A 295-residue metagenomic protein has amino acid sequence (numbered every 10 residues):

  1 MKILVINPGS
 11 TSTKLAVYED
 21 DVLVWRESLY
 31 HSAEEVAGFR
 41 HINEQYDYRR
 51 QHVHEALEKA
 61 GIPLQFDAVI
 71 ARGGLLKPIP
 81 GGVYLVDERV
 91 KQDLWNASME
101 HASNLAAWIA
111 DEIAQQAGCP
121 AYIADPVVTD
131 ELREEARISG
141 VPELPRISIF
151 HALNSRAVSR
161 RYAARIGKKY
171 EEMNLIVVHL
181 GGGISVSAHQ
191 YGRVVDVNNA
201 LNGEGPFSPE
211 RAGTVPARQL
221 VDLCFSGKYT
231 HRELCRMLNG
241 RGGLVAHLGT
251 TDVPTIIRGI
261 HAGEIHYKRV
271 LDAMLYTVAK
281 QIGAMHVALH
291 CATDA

Functional and structural regions predicted by a protein language model:
K2-I6, F66-I70, L175-H179: Short glycine-aspartate micro-motif
I3-E44: Short glycine-rich, Thr/Ser-proximal phosphate-binding strand/loop in the N-terminal lobe of ATP-dependent enzymes
L29-I70: Conserved active-site "lid/cap" helical segment
E55-D67, R165-K169, I282-D294: Phosphate/pyrophosphate-binding loops at sites that engage ATP/ADP/AMP, CoA/4′-phosphopantetheine, polyphosphate
L57-A102, P120, V128-G140: Short beta-strand-loop/turn "lid" adjacent to the catalytic site in phosphate-handling enzymes
I138-S226: Glycine-rich phosphate-binding loop of actin/hexokinase-like ATP-binding domains
V158-R161, D272-A292: Phosphate/ATP-binding catalytic cores across multiple sugar-kinase/actin-like superfamilies, primarily ASKHA
S226-V270: A mobile "lid/hinge" subdomain adjacent to the ATP/sugar-phosphate binding pocket shared across diverse ATP-dependent
